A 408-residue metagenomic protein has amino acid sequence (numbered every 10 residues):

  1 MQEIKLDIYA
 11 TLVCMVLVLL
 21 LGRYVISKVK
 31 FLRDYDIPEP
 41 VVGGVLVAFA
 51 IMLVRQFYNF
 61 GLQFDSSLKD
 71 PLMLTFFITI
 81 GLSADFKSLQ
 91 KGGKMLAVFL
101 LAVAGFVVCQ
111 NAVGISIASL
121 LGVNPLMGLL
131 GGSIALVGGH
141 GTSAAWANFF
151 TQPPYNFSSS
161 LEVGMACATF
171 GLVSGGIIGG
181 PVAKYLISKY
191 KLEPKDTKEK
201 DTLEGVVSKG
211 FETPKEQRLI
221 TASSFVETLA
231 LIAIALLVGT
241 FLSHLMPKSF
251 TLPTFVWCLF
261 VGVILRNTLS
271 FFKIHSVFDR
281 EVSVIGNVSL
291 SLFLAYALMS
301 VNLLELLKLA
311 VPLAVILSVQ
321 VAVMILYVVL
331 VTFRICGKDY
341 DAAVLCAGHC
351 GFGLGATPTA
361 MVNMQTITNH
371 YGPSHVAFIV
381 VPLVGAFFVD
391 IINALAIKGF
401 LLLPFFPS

Functional and structural regions predicted by a protein language model:
M1-L6, L12, L19-L21, K184-L229 (+1 more regions): Intrinsically disordered, low-complexity non-transmembrane regions of multi-pass membrane transporters
E3-L17, Q63-F76, L126-S133, S249-V261 (+3 more regions): Structural signature of hydrophobic alpha-helical transmembrane segments
V18, V45-L53, D65-G93, F260-L269 (+1 more regions): Hydrophobic transmembrane alpha-helices of secondary-active transporters and Na+-translocating membrane complexes
L21-R33, T79-K91, V182, I264-D279 (+1 more regions): C-terminal ends of transmembrane helices
V25-V41, Y58, L62, Y185 (+4 more regions): Flexible hinge motifs at transmembrane-helix junctions and intramembrane kinks/re-entrant loops in multi-pass membrane
D85-I115, L229-A233, V284, M299-V329: Entry/N-cap segments of selected transmembrane alpha helices and their immediately preceding amphipathic helices
S116-V123, A168-G210, A322, L330-Y340 (+1 more regions): Juxtamembrane and boundary regions of transmembrane helices in multi-pass small-molecule transporters and channels
I117-V163, F170, V182, K198-D201 (+1 more regions): Alpha-helical membrane segments and immediately flanking helix-loop junctions that form or couple to the substrate/ion
